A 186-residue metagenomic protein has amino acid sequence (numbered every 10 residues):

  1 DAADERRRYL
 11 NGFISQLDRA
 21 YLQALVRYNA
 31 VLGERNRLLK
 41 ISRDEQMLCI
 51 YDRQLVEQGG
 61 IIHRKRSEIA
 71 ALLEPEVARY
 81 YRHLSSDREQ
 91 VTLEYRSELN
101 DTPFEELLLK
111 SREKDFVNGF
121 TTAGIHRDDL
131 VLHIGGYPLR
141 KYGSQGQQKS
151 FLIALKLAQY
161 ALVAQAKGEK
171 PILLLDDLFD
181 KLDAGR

Functional and structural regions predicted by a protein language model:
D1-L38: Extended, charged alpha-helical "arm/stalk" segments used for dimerization and assembly in large NTPase-driven machines
E5, Y9, A24-R27, M47 (+3 more regions): Residue-level detector of well-ordered alpha-helical segments, enriched for hydrophobic/aromatic packing positions
E45-E57, I61-L174, K181-G185: Conserved NTPase motor "head" modules and their coupling/switch loops across ABC/AAA+ ATPases, GTPases, and GHKL ATPases
